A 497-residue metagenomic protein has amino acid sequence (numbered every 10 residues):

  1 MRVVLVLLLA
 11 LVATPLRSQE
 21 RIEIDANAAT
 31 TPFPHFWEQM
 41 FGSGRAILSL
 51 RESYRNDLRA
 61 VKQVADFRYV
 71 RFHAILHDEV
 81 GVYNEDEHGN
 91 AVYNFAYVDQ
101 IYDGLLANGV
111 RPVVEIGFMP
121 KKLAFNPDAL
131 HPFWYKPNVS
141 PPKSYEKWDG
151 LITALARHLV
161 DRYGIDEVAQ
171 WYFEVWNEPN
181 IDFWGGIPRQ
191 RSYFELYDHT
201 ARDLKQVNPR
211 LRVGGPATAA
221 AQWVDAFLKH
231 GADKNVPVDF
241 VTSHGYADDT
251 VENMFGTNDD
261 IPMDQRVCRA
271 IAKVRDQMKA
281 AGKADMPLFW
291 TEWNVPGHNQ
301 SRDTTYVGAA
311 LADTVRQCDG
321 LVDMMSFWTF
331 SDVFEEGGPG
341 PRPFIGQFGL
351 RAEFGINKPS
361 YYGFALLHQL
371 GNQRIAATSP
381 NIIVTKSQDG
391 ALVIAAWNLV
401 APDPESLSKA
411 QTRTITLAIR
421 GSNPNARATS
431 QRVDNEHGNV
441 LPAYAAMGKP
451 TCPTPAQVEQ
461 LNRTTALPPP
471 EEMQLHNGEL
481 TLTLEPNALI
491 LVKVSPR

Functional and structural regions predicted by a protein language model:
M1-V6: Sec-dependent signal peptide recognition, specifically the positively charged N-region followed immediately by
L16-Y172, R189-A220, V236, K279-D285 (+3 more regions): Non-catalytic accessory regions flanking glycosidase/transglycosidase catalytic cores in CAZymes
L76, F118-P120, N177-I181, A217-A221 (+3 more regions): Active-site-proximal loop/turn and secondary-structure-junction residues that shape catalytic pockets, frequently
D78-V82, K121-H131, I181-W184, D248-M254 (+2 more regions): Short acidic/His/Gly/Ser-rich catalytic and metal-binding motifs that mark active-site loops of diverse hydrolases
W171-E178, T291: Short, conserved phosphate-binding/catalytic loop or strand-edge motifs used in phosphoryl-/nucleotidyl-transfer
R189-D323, P343: Noncatalytic carbohydrate-binding groove/subsite architecture in carbohydrate-active enzymes
F327-V333: Acidic carboxylate-rich catalytic motifs and surrounding loops in phosphoryl-/glycosyl-chemistry enzymes
